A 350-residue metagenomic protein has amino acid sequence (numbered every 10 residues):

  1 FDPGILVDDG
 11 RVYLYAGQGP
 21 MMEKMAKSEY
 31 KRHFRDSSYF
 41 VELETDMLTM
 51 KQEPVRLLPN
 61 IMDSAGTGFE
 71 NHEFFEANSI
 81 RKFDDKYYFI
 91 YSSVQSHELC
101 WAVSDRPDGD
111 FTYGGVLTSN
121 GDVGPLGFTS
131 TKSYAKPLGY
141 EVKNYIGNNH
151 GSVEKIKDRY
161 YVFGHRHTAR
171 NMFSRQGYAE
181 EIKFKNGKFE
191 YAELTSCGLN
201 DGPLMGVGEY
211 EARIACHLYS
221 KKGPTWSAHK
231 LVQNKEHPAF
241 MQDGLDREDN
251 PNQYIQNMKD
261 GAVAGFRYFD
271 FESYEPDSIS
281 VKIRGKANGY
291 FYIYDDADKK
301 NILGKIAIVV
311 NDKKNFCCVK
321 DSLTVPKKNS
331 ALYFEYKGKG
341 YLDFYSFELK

Functional and structural regions predicted by a protein language model:
F1-K350: Carbohydrate-active catalytic/glycan-binding domains of CAZyme proteins, especially the secreted or lumenal ectodomains
